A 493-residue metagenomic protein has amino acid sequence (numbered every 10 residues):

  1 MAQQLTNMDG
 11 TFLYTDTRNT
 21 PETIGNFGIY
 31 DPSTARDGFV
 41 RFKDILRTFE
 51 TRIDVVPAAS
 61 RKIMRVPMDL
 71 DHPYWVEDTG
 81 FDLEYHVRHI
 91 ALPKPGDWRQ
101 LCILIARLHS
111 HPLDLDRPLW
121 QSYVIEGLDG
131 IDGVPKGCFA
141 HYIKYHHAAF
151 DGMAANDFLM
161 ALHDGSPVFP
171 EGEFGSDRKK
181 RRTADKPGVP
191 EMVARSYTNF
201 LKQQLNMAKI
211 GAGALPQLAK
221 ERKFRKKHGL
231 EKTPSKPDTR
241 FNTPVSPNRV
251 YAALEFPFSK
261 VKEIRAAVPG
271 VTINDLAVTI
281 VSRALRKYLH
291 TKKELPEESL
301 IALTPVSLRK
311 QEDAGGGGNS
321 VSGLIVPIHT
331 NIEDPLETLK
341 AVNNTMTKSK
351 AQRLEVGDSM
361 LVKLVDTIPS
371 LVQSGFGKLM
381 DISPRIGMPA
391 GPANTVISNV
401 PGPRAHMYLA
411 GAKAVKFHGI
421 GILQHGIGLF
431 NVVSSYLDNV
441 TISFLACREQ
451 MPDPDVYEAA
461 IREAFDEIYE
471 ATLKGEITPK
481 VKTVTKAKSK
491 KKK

Functional and structural regions predicted by a protein language model:
M1-M8, F27-G38, L46-I427, N431-R462 (+1 more regions): Soluble acyl-CoA-dependent acyltransferase catalytic core bearing the H(X)4D motif
M1-T23: Generic start-of-chain signal for non-secretory N-termini
F42: Active-site regions of oxyanion-processing enzymes, predominantly non-cytosolic
